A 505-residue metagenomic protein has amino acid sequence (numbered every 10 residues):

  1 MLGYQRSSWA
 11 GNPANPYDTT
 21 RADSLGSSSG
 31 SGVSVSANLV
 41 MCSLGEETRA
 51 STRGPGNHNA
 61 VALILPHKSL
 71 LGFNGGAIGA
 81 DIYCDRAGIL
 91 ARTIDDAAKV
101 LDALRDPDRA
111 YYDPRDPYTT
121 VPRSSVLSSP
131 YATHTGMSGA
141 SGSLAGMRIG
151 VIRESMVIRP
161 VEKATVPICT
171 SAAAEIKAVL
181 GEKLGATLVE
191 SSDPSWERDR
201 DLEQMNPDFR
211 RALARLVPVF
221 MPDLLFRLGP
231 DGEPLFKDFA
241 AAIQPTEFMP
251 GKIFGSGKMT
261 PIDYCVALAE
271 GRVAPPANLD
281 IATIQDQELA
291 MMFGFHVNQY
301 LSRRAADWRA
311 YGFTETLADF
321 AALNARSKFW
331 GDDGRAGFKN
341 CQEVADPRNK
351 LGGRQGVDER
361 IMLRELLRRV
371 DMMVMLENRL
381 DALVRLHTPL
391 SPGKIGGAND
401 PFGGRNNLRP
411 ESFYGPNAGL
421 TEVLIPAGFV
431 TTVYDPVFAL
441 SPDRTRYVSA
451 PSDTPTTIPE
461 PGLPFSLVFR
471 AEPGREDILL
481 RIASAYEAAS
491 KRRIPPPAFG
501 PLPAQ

Functional and structural regions predicted by a protein language model:
M1-S8: Acidic/His- and Gly-rich active-site-bordering loop/insert found across diverse amide/peptide-bond hydrolases
A14-S27: Short pre-catalytic strand/loop immediately N-terminal to key active-site residues, enriched for Gly-Thr
A37-V166, T170, A174-K183, F295 (+4 more regions): Structural helix-boundary/capping segments
S143-I158, R210-R369, D381, P426-V430 (+1 more regions): Short helix-loop capping/hinge segments that flank enzyme active sites or metal/cofactor-binding pockets
P160-K163, P392-G403: Glycine/threonine-rich flexible loop motifs
G185-F209, P347-N349, V430: Short connector loops at secondary-structure junctions
